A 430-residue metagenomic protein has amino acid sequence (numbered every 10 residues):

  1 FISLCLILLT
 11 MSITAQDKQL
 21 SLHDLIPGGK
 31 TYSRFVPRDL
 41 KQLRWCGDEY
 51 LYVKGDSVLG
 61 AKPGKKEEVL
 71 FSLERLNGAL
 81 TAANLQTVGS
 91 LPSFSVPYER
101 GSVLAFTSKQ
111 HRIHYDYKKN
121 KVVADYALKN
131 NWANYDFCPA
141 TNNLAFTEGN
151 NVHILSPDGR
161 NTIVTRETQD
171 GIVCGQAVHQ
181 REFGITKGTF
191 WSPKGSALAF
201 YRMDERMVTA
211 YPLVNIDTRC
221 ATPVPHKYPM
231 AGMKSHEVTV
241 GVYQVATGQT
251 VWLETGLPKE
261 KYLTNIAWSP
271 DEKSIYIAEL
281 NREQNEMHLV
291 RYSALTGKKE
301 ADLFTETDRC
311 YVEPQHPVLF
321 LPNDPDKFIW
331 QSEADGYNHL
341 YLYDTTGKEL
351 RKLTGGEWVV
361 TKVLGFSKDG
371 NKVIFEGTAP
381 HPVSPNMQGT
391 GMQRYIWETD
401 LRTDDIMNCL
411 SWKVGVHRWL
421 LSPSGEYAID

Functional and structural regions predicted by a protein language model:
F1-Q19: Bacterial Sec-dependent N-terminal signal peptides
A15-D430: Beta-propeller folds
